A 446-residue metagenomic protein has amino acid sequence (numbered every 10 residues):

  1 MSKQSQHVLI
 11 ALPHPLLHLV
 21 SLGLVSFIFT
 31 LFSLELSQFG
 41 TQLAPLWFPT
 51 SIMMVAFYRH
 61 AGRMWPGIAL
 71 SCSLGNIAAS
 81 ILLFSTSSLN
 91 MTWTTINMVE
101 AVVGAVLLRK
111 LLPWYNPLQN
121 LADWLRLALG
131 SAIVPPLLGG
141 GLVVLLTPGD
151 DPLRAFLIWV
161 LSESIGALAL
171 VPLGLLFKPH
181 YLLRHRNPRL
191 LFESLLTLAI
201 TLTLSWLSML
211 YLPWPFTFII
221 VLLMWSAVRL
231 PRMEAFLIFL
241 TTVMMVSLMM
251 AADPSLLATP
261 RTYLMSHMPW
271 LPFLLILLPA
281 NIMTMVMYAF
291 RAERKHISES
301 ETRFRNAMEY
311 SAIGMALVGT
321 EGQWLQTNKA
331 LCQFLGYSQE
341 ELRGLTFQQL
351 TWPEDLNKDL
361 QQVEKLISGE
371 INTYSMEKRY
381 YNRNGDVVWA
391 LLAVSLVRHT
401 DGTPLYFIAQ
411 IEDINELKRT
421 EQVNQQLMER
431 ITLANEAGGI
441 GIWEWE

Functional and structural regions predicted by a protein language model:
Q4-P45, S51-D150, L170-I238, V246-A252 (+1 more regions): Short helix-perturbing small/polar motifs within transmembrane alpha-helices
A122, M285-T302, E429: Cytosolic signal-transmission helices at domain junctions
L153-I165, M265-L271: Short aromatic-rich membrane-water interface segments that cap or initiate transmembrane helices in multi-pass membrane
V171, D413-V423: Sensory coupling linkers of modular signal transduction proteins
P213-F216, V228, E234, I238 (+3 more regions): PAS/LOV-family and closely related PAS-like sensory domains
V286, T403-D413: PAS-family sensory domains
F290, I297, T400, I414-L417: Sensory-module boundary signal marking interfaces of small helical input modules and downstream signaling cores
S298-W324, K329, Q333-F334, T420-W445: PAS/LOV and related PAS-like sensory modules
